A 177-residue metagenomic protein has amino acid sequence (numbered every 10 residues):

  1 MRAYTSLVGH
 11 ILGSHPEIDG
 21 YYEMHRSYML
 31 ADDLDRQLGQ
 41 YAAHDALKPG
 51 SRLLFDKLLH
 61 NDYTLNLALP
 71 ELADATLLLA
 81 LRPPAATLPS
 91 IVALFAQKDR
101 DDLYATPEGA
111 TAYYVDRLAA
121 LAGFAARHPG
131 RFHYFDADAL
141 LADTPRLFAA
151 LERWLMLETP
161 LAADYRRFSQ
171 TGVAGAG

Functional and structural regions predicted by a protein language model:
M1-R52: PAPS-dependent sulfotransferase catalytic core
Y4-G9, Y28-L30, Y63-L65, A86-S90 (+2 more regions): Short catalytic/ligand-binding loop motif for oxyanion handling, primarily in non-cytosolic enzymes, centered on
E23-A31, D35-R36, Q97-Y113: Lumenal/extracellular "mature" regions of secretory-pathway glycan-modifying transferases
R36-Q37, L59-H60, G109-R117, D143: Soluble or luminal CAZymes and related metallo-dependent hydrolases
L47-L67: Glycine-rich phosphate-binding loop used to anchor ATP phosphates in small-molecule kinases, encompassing both
A73-A93: Conserved phosphate-donor/acceptor-positioning beta-strand/loop module used by diverse small-molecule
A126-G177: The conserved 3'-phosphoadenosine-5'-phosphosulfate
